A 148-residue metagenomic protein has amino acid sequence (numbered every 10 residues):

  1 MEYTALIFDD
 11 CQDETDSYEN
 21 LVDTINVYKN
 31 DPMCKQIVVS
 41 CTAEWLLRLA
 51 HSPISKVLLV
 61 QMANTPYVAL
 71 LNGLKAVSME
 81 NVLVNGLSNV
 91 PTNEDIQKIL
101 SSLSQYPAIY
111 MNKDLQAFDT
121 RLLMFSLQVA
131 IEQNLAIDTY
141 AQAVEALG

Functional and structural regions predicted by a protein language model:
M1-T15: N-terminal nucleotide-binding beta1-loop-alpha1 segment
M1-Y3, M79-E80, Q105-P107: Short coil/turn connectors at secondary-structure junctions
F8-C11, S40-A43, G86-L87, K113: Structural motif
D13, T65, V90-P91: Glycine-/small-residue-rich active-site loops that bind phosphorylated ligands and cofactors
S17-V22, T92, I96: Aromatic/hydrophobic pocket-lining residues that form the small-molecule binding cavity in soluble enzyme cores
L21-E80, A130: Conserved N-terminal catalytic core of the sugar/cofactor nucleotidyltransferase
N81-N85: Short aromatic-hydrophobic micro-motifs that form the base-stacking/packing surface for donor nucleotide recognition
L87-G148: Conserved core of the sugar-phosphate nucleotidyltransferase
